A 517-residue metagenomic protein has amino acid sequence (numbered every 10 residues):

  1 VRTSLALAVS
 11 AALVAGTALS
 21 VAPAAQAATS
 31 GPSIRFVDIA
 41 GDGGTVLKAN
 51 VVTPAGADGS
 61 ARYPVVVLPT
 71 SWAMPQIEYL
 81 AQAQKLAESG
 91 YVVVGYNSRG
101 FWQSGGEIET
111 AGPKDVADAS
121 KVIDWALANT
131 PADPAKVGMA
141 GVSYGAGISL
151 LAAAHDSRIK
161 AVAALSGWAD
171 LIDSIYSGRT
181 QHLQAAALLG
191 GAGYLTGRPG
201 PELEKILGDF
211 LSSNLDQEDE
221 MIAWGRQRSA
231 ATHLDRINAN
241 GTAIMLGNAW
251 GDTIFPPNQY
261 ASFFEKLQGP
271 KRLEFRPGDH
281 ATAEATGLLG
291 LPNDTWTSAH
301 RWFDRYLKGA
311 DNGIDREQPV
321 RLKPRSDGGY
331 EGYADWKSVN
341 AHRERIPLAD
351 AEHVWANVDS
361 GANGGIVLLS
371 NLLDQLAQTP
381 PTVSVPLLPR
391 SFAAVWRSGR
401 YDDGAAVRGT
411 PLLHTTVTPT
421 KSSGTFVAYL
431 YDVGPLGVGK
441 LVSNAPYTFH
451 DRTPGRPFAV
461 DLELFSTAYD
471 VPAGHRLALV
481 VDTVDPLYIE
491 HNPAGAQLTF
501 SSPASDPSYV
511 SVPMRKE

Functional and structural regions predicted by a protein language model:
V1-A27: Secretory targeting and sorting signals
A28-A61, Y401-D403: N-terminal cap/lid segment of alpha/beta-hydrolase-fold proteins
A55-R62, E107-D115, K121-S143, I159: Gly/Ser-rich "nucleophile elbow"/oxyanion-hole loop immediately N-terminal to the catalytic nucleophile in hydrolases
A57-Y63, L68-Q103, T253-P256: Short substrate-entry loop that stabilizes the transition state in hydrolases
E88, A140-V142, L151-A239, A310-D311: Accessory cap/linker subdomain of secreted extracellular hydrolases
N240, L246-N248: Short beta-strand/loop motif that positions the catalytic acidic residue of the alpha/beta-hydrolase fold
T242, P256-E265: Short alpha-helix in the alpha/beta-hydrolase fold that links the catalytic acid
E274, T282-A283, L288-E517: C-terminal, loop-rich substrate-recognition/catalytic regions characterized by aromatic stacking residues
